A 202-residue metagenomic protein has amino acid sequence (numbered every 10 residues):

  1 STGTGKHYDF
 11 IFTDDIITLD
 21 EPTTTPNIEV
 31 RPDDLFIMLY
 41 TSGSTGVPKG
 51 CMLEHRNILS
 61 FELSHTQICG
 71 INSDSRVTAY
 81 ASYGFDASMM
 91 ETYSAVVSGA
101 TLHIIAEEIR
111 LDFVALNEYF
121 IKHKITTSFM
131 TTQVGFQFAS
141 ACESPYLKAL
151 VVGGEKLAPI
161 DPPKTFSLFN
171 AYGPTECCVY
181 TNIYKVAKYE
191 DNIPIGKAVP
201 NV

Functional and structural regions predicted by a protein language model:
T2-P32, L150: ANL superfamily adenylate-forming
T24-V202: Motif- and composition-driven signal specific to adenylation
